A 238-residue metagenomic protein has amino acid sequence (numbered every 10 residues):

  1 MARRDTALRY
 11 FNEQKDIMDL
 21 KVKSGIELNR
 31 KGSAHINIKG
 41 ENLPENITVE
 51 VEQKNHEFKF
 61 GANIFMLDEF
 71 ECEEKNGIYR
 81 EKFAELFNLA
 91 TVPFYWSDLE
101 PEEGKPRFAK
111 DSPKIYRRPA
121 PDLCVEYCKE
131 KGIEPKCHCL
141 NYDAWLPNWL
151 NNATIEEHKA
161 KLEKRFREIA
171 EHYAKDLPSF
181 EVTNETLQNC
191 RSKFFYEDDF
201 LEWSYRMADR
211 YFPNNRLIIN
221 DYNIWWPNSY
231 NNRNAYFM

Functional and structural regions predicted by a protein language model:
M1-E69, L89, P101-K105, K136 (+1 more regions): Beta-strand-rich domain onsets/edges
K23, F194-F195, S229-Y230: Outer-membrane beta-barrel domain signature
G32, L86, D176: Residues that flank catalytic or metal-binding motifs in active/ligand-binding sites
H35, I78-Y79, C124-V125: Short secondary-structure capping/turn segments at boundaries of alpha-helices and beta-strands
N63-K75, E103-K114, S229: Acidic/histidine-rich helix-loop elements that form or flank divalent-metal/phosphate-binding sites at the catalytic
D68-A84, K159-A170, Y230-M238: Short, acidic/polar
L89-K105, R118-F194, F200-W226: Substrate-binding cleft and catalytic face of glycoside hydrolase catalytic domains, especially the flexible beta-alpha
A109-K110, K114-A120, D198-D199, R233-F237: Charged helix-capping and loop-helix junction motifs
